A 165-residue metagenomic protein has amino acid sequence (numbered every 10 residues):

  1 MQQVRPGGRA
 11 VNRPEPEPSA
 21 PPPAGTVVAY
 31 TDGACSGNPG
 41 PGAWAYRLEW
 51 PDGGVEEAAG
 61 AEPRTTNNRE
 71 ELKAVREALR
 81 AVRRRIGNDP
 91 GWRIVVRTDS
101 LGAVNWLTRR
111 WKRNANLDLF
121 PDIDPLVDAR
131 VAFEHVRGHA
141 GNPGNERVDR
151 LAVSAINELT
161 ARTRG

Functional and structural regions predicted by a protein language model:
M1-P21, N157, R164-G165: N-terminal intrinsically disordered, compositionally biased regulatory/targeting segments that precede the folded
Q2-G7, S19-G25, R69-L72, T108-K112: Short linear motifs at secondary-structure transitions and domain/linker junctions
V4-R5, E49, R137, G141: Compositionally biased, intrinsically disordered low-complexity segments enriched in polar/proline residues
R13-E70, E77-R83, W92: RNase H-like nuclease fold core
A34-N38, V75-L151, I156, T160: RNase H catalytic domain
